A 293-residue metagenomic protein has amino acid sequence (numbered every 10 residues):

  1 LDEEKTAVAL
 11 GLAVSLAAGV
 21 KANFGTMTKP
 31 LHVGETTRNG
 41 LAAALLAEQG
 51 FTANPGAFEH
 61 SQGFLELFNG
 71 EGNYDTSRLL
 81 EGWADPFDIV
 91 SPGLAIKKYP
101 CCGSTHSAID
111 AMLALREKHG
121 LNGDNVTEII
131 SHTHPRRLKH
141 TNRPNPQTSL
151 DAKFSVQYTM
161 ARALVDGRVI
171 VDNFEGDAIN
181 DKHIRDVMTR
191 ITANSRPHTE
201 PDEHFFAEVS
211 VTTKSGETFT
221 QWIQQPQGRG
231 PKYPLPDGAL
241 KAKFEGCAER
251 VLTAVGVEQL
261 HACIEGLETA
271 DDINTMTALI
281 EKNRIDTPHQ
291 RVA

Functional and structural regions predicted by a protein language model:
L1-T6, G120-N122: Phosphate-handling active-site elements
T6-A9, V257: Small-residue helix-packing motif on alpha-helices
L12-V20: Flexible glycine/proline-rich, aromatic-decorated loop/lid segments
K21, G25-R38, A42-A293: Terminal-appendage/accessory-domain detector
